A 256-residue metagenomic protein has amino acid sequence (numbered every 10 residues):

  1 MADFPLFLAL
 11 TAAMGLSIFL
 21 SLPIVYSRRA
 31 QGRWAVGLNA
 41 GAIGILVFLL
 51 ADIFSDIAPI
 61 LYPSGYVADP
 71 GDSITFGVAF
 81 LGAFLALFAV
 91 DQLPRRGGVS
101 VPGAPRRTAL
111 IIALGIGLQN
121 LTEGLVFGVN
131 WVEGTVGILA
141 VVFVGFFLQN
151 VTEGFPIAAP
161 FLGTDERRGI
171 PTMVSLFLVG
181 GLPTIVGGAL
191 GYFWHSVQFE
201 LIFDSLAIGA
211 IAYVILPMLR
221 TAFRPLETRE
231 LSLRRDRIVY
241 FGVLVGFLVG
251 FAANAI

Functional and structural regions predicted by a protein language model:
M1-I256: Intrinsically disordered, metal-sensing/regulatory segments
